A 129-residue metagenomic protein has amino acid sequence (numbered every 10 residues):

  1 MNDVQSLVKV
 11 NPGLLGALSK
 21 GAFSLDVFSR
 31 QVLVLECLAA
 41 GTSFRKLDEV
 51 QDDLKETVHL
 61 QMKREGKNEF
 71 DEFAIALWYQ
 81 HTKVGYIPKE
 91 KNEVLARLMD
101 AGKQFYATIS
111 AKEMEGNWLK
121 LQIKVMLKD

Functional and structural regions predicted by a protein language model:
M1-D129: Conserved active-site motif detector
